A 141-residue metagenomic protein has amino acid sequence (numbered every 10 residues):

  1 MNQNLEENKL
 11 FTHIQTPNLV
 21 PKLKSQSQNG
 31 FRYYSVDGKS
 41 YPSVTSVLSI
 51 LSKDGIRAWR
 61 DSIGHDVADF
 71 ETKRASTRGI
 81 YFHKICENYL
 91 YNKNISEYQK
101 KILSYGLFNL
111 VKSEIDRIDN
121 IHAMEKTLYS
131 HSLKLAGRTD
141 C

Functional and structural regions predicted by a protein language model:
M1-A136: Metal-dependent nuclease catalytic cores that hydrolyze phosphodiester bonds in DNA/RNA, characterized by
G137-C141: Short, intrinsically disordered, charge-balanced linker/junction segments flanking boundaries in proteins
